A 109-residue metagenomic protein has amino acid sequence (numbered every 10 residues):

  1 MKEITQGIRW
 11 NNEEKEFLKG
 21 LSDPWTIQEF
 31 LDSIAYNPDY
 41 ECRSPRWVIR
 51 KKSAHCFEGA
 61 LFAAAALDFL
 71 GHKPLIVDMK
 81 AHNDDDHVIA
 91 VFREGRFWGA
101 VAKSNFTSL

Functional and structural regions predicted by a protein language model:
M1-I49: Secondary-structure boundary elements
C56-A60: Short, solvent-exposed, polar/charged sequence segments at loop or secondary-structure edges
L61-L109: Hydrophobic/aromatic-rich core segments of domains that either
